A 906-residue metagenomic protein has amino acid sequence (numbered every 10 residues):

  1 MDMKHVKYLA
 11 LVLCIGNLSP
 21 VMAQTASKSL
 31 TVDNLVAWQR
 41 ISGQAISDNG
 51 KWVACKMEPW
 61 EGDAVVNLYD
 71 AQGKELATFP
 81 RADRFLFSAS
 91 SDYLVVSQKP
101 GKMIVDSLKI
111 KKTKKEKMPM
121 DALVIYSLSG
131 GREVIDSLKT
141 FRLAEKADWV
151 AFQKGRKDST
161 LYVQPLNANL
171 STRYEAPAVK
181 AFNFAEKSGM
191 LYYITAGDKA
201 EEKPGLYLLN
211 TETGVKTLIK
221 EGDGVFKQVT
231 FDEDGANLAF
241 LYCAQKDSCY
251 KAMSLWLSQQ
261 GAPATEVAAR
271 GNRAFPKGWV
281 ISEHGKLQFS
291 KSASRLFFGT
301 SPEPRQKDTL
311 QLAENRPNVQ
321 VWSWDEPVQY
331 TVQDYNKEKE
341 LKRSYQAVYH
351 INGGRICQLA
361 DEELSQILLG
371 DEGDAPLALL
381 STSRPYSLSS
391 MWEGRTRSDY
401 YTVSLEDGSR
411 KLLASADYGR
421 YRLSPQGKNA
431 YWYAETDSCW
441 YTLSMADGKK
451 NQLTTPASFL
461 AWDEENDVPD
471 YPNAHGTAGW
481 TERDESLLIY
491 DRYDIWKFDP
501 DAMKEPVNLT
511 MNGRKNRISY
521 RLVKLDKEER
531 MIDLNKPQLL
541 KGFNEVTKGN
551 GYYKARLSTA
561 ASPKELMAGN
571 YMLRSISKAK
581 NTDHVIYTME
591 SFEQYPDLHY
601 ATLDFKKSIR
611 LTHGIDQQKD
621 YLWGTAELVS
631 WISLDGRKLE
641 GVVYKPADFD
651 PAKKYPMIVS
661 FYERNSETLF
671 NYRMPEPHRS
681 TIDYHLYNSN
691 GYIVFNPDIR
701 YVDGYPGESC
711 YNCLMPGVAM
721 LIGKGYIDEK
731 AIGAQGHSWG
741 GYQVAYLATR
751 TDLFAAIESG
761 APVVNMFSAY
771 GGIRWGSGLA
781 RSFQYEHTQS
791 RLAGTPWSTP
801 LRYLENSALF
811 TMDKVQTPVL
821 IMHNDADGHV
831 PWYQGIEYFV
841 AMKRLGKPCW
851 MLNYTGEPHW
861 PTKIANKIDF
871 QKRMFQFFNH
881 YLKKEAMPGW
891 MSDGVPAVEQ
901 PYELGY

Functional and structural regions predicted by a protein language model:
M1-S27, V763, G772: Bacterial Sec-dependent N-terminal signal peptides
G16, A23-V585, E590-P596, Y600-A601 (+2 more regions): Beta-propeller folds
E221-G222, L310-Q311, L359-E362, E393 (+22 more regions): Composition- and surface-driven signal marking solvent-exposed, interaction-prone regions in large proteins
S294, P656, A755: Conserved acidic residues
C357, L379, H599, V629 (+5 more regions): Hydrophobic/aromatic beta-strand patches that form the interior of the parallel beta-sheet core in alpha/beta enzyme
S383, F543, E590, S660-R664 (+2 more regions): Glycine-rich His-Gly loop
P456-V468, F605, H613-A731, Q735-H737: Cap/lid segment of the alpha/beta-hydrolase catalytic domain
M674-Y906: Active-site-proximal cap/loop segments of hydrolase catalytic domains
